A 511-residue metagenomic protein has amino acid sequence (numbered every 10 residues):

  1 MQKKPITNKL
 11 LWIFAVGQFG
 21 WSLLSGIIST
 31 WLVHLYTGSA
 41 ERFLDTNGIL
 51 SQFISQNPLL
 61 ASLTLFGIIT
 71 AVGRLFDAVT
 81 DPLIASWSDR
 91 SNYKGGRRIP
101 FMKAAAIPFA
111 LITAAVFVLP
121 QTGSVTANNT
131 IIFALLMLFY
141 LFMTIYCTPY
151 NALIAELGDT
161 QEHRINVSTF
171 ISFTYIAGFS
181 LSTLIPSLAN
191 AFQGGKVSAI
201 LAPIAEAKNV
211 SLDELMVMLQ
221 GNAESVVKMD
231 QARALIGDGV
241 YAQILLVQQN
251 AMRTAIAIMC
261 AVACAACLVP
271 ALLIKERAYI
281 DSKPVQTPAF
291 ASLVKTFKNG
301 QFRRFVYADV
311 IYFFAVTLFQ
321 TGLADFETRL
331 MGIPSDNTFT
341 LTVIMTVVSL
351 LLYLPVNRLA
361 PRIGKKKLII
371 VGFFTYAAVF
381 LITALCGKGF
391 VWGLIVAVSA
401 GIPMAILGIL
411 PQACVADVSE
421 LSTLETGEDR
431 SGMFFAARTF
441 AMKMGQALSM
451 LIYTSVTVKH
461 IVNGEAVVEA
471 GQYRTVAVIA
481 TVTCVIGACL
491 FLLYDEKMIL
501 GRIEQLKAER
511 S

Functional and structural regions predicted by a protein language model:
Q2-S511: Membrane-embedded alpha-helical bundles of multi-pass transporters/translocases, especially carrier/permease families
